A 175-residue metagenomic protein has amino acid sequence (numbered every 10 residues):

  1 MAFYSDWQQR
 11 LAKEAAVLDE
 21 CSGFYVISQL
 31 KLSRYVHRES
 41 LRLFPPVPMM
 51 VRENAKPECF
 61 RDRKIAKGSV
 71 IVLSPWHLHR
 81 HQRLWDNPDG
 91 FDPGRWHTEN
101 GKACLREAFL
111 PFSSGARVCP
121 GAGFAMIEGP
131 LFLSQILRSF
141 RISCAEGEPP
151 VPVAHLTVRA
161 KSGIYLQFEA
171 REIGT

Functional and structural regions predicted by a protein language model:
M1-A16, S40, A66-S74, L110-P111 (+2 more regions): Central I-helix of cytochrome P450 enzymes
S5-Q8, A122-V158: Cytochrome P450 heme-binding "Cys pocket" and the immediately downstream C-terminal segment
E20-R61, Q82: Conserved cytochrome P450 K-helix E-x-x-R motif and the immediately C-terminal K′/meander segment
F24-Y25, E99-G129, P152-H155, A160: Cytochrome P450 heme-thiolate "Cys pocket" and heme-binding signature region
P48, H77-L78, A116-R117, L131 (+1 more regions): Conserved beta-strand elements of beta-rich interaction domains across eukaryotes, especially beta-propellers
L73-N100: Conserved cytochrome P450 K-helix/beta-meander segment immediately N-terminal to the heme-binding cysteine loop
R159-T175: C-terminal helix/juxtamembrane-tail motif
